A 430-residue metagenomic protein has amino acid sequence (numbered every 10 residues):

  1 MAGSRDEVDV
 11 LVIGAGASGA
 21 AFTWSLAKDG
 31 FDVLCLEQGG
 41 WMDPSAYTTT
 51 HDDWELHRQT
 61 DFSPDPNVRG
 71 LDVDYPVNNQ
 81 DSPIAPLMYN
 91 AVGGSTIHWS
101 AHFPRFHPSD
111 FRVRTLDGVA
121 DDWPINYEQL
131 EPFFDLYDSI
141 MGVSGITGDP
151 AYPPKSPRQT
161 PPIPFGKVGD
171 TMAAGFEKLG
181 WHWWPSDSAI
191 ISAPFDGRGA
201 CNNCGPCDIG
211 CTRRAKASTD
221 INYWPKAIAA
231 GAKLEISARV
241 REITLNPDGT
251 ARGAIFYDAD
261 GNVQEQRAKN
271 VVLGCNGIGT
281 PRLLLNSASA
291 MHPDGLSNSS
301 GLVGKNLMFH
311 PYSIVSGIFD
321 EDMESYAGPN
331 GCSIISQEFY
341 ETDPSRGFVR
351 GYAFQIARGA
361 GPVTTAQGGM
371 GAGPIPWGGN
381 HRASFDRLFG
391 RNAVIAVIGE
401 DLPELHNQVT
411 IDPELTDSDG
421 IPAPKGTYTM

Functional and structural regions predicted by a protein language model:
M1-V10, K28-G30, Y47: Extreme N-terminal leader/targeting segments of oxidoreductases
V10-C35: N-terminal Rossmann-like FAD-binding beta1-loop-alpha1 element of flavoenzymes
S25-K28, G39-H51, A229, A238 (+2 more regions): Glycine-rich loop(s) and the adjacent beta-strand/alpha-helix scaffold that form part
G40-S63, Y89-S100: Conserved N-terminal glycine-rich FAD pyrophosphate-binding loop of Rossmann-like flavoproteins
P44-T48, S95, S100-A101, D110 (+3 more regions): Short, solvent-exposed loop/turn and secondary-structure capping segments
Q59, P64, D74-N79, H102-R105 (+1 more regions): Conserved redox-cofactor binding core of oxidoreductases
D74-M88, S95, W123-Y127, S300-T427: FAD cofactor-binding and catalytic pocket of flavoenzymes
G249-I255, N392: Short, hydrophobic/aromatic-rich segments at coil-to-beta transitions
